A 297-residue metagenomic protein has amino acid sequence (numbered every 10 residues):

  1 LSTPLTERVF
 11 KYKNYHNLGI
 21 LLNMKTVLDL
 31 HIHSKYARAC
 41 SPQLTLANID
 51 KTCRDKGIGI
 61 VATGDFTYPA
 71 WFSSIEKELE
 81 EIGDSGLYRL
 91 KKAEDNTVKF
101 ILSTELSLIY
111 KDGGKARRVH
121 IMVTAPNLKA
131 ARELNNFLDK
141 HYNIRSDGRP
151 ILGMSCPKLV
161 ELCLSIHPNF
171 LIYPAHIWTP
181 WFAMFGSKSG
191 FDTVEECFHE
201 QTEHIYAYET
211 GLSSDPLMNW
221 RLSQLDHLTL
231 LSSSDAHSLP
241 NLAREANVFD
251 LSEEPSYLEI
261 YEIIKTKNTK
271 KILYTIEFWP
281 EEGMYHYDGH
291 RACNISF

Functional and structural regions predicted by a protein language model:
K11-I20: Short, positively charged and aromatic/hydrophobic N-terminal segments
L22-S34: Replace "His-x-His-based motif
K25, S73-Y206: Extended substrate/RNA-proximal surfaces in nucleic-acid metabolism proteins
H31-K35, T67, H176, H237: Histidine-centered divalent metal-coordination motifs
R38-C40, F72-E76, F182-S189, W220-R221 (+1 more regions): Histidine/acidic-residue-rich catalytic or RNA/ligand-binding cores of hydrolases and nuclease-related proteins
K51-W71, L171-Y173, A207: Divalent metal-dependent hydrolysis catalytic cores, especially in the metallo-beta-lactamase
L228-A243: Short acidic/histidine-rich active-site segments
I272-F297: Cys/His-rich short segments
